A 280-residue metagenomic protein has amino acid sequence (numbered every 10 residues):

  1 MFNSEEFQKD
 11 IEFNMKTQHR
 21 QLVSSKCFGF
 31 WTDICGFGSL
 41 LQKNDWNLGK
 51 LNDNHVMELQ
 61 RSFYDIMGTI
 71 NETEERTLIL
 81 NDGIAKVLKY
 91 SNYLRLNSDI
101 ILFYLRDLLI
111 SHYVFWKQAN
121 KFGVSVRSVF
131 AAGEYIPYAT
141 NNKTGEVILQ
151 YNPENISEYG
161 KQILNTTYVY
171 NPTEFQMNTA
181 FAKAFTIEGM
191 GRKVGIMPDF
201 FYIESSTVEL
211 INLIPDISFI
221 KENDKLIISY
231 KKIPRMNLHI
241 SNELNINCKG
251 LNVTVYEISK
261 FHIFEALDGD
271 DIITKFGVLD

Functional and structural regions predicted by a protein language model:
M1-H19, K26, Q162-L164, N171-T173 (+1 more regions): Intrinsically disordered, glycine/charged-rich C-terminal tails and inter-domain linkers that flank nucleotidyl cyclase
F2-D107: Catalytic NTP-binding/metal-coordinating core of nucleotidyl cyclase/transferase enzymes
C27, N81, G123-R127, P198: Extracellular structured ligand-interaction cores
D45-N47, T144-V147, S218-F219: Short secondary-structure boundary/capping segments
L51-T73, S91-P137, E146-P153, T179-R192: Alpha-helical scaffold within the catalytic cores of cyclic-nucleotide enzymes
N81, S128-E134, S205-T207: A general secondary-structure junction signal
A85-V87, L94-R95, I136-T140, E209-I211: Short catalytic/ligand-binding loop motif for oxyanion handling, primarily in non-cytosolic enzymes, centered on
A132-N171, F175: Short acidic, low-complexity segments enriched in Ser/Thr/Gly/Pro
